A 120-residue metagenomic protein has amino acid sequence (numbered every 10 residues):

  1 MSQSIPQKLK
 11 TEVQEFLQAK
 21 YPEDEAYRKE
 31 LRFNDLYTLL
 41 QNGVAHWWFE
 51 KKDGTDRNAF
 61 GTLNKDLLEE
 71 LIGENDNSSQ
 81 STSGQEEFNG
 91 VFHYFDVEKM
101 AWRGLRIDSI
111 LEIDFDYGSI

Functional and structural regions predicted by a protein language model:
M1-D24: Short, compositionally biased leader-like segments
Q18-D35, N64-Q80: Charged, amphipathic alpha-helical segments
K29, L40-N42, T55: N-terminal low-complexity, charged segments
Y37-L39, S83-G84: A general structural signal for short secondary-structure junctions and capping/turn motifs
Q41-F49: A short, Trp-centered hydrophobic/proline-enriched beta-strand micro-motif
K51-G90, F95-E98: Short, conserved turn/kink motifs that form compact alpha/beta structural patches or helix kinks used as
E86-I120: Short, compact, well-ordered microdomains
